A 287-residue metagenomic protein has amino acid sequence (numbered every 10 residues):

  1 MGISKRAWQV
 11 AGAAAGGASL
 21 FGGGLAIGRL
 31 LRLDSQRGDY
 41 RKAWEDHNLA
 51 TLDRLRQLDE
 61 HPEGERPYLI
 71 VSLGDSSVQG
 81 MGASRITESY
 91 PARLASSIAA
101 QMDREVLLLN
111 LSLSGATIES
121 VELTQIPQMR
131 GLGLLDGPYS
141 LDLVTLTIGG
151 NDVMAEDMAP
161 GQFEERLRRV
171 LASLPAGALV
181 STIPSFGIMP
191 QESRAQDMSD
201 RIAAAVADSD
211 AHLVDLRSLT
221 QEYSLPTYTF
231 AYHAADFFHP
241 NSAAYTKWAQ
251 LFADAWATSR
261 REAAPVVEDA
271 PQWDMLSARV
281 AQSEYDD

Functional and structural regions predicted by a protein language model:
M1-V71, S259-D287: N-terminal secretory targeting modules
H47-R66, E122-S140, R168-A172: Short amphipathic alpha-helices and their capping/turn segments at secondary-structure boundaries
L69-V71, Q79-Q162: Conserved SGNH/GDSL esterase-like catalytic core that processes O-acyl groups on lipids and polysaccharides
M102, L174, D208-S209: Helix C-cap/helix->beta junction micro-motif
L107-L109, G177, D210-H212: Conserved beta-strand segments of alpha/beta enzyme cores
E119-R130, G161-R168, A172, T246 (+1 more regions): Amphipathic, non-transmembrane alpha-helical secondary structure
T147-N151, V170-S199, R217-Q221: Active-site segments of SGNH/GDSL-like serine hydrolases that catalyze O-acetyl group transfer/hydrolysis on lipids
I188-D287: Catalytic His-Asp segment of secreted/periplasmic serine-dependent ester chemistry enzymes
